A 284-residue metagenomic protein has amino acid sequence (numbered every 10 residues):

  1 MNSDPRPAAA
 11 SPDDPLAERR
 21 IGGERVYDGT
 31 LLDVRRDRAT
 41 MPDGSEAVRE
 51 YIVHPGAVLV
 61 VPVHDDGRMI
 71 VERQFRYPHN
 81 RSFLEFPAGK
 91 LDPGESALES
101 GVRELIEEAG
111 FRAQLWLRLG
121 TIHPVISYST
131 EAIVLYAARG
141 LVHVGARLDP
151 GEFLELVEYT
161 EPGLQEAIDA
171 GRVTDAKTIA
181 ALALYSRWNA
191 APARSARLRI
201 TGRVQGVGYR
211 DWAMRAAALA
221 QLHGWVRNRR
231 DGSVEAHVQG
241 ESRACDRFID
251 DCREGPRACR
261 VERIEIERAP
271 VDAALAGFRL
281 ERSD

Functional and structural regions predicted by a protein language model:
M1-D28, P192-R199: Extreme N-terminal tail/first-helix region
N2-A10, D14-A17, R49-I52, V58-R103 (+1 more regions): Conserved Nudix-box catalytic region and its N-terminal flanking loop in Nudix hydrolases and closely related
E18, G22-L59, D65: Acidic, metal-coordinating catalytic segment for phosphate/diphosphate chemistry, firing primarily on the Nudix
R25-G29, I122-V134, A190-A191, V271-L275: Acidic pyrophosphate-coordinating catalytic loop
A47, G56-L59, H64, K90-A176: Unchanged
I70, E85, E104-I106, L117-R118 (+4 more regions): Conserved beta-strand segments that form the floor/walls of ligand-binding pockets within enzyme and binding domains
P192-D284: Intrinsically disordered, low-complexity, mixed-charge
